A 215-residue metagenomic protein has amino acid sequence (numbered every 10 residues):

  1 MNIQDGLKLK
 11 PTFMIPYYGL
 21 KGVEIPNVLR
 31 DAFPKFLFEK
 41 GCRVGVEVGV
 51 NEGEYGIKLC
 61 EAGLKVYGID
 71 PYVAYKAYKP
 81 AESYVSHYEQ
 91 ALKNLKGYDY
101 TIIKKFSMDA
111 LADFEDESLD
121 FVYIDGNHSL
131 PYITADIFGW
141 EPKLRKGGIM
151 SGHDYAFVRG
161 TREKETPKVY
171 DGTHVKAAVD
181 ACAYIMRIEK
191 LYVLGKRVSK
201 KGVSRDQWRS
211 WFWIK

Functional and structural regions predicted by a protein language model:
N2-K40: Class I SAM-dependent methyltransferase Rossmann-like catalytic core, especially the SAM/SAH-binding loop
R30-K215: S-adenosylmethionine/decaboxylated-SAM
